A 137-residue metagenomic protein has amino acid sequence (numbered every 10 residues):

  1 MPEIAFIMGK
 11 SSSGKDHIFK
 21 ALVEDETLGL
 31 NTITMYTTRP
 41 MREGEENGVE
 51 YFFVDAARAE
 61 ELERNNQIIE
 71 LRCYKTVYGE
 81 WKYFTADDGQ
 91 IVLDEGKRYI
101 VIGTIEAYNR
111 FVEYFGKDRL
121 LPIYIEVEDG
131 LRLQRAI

Functional and structural regions predicted by a protein language model:
M1-P2: Phosphate-binding P-loop
I7: Hydrophobic anchor at the beta1->P-loop junction of P-loop NTPases
S11, K15-D16: Walker A/P-loop
V23-I33: Post-Walker A helix-loop "phosphate-sensing" segment adjacent to the P-loop in P-loop NTPases
T37-Y99, G103-I105: ATP-dependent small-molecule kinase phosphotransfer cores that center on conserved nucleotide phosphate-binding segments
R98-T104, F115-I137: Conserved phosphate-donor/acceptor-positioning beta-strand/loop module used by diverse small-molecule
Y108-Y114: Conserved C-terminal guanine-recognition region of P-loop GTPase G domains, centered on the G4
